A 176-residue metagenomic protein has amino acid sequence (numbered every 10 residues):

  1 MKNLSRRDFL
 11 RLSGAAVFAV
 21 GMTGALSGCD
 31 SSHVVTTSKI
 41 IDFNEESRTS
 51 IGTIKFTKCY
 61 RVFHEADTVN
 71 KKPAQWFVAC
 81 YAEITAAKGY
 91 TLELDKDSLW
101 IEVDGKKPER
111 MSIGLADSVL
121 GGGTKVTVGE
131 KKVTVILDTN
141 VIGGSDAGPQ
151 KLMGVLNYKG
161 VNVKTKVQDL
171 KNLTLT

Functional and structural regions predicted by a protein language model:
M1-V17: N-terminal secretory signal peptides and thylakoid transit peptides that target proteins across membranes
A19-G21: Bacterial N-terminal signal peptides
S27-G28: C-terminal motif of bacterial Sec signal peptides marking the signal peptidase cleavage site
S32-F43: Short, low-complexity, disordered segments immediately C-terminal to signal peptides in bacterial exported proteins
I41-K71: Low-complexity, acidic Ser/Thr/Pro/Gly-rich terminal tails and inter-domain linkers that flank the onset of structured
K72-A74, T85-K131: The feature marks short-to-medium sequence segments in extracytoplasmic or secretory-pathway proteins
A74-C80: Short, solvent-exposed loop/turn segments enriched in Ser/Thr/Gly
T127-T176: Surface-exposed edge beta-strand/loop patches
